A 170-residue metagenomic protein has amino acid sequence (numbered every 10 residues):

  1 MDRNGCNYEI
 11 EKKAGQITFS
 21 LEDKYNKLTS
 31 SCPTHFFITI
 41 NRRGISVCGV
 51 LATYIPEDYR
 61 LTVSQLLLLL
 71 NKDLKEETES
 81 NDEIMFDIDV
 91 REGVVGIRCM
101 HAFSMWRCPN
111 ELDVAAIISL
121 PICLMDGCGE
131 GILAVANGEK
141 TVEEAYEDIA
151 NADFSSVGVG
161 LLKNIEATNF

Functional and structural regions predicted by a protein language model:
N4-C32, G49-A52: Ser/Thr-rich, low-complexity intrinsically disordered terminal regions
C6-E11, I38, F86-I88: Short, exposed beta-strand/loop patches in secreted or surface proteins that constitute
G15-I17, I45, G93-V95: Hydrophobic residues embedded in beta-strands of well-ordered beta-sheets
C32-E57, W106: Intrinsically disordered, low-complexity regulatory segments enriched in Ser/Thr/Pro and charged residues
C48-V94, R98: Short, internal acidic amphipathic alpha-helical interface segments that mediate docking to partner proteins
S80-K140: Charged, low-complexity intrinsically disordered regions
L133-F170: Short, highly charged C-terminal tails/helix-capping segments
